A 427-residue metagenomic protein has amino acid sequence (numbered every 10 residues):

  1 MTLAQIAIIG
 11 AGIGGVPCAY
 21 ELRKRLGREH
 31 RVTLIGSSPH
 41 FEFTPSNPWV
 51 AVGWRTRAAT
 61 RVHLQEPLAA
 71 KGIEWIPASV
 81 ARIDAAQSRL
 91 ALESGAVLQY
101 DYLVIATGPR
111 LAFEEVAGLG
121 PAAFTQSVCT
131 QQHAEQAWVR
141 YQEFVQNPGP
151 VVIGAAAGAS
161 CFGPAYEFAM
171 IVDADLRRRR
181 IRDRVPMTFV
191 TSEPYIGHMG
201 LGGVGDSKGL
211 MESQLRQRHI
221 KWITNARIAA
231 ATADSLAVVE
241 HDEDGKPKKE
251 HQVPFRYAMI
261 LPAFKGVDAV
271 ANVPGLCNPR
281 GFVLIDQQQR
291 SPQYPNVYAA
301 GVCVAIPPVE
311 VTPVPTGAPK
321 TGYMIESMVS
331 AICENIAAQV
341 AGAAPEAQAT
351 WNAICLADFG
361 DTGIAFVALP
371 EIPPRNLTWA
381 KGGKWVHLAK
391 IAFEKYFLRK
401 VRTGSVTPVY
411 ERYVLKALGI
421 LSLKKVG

Functional and structural regions predicted by a protein language model:
M1-A7, G72-E167, I171-R180, K248 (+1 more regions): FAD-binding core/adjacent interface of flavoenzyme oxidoreductases
T2-E74, A157-L201, G427: Beta1-alpha1 glycine-rich phosphate/pyrophosphate-binding loop at the start of Rossmann-like nucleotide-binding domains
R31, A70-A86, L98, A174-F282 (+1 more regions): A Rossmann-like FAD-binding core segment of flavoenzymes
V32-L34, L103, V151, M187 (+1 more regions): Hydrophobic/aromatic residues located in beta-strands of well-ordered beta-sheets within soluble catalytic
A112, G120-N147, P254-Y257, L261-S327: FAD-site-proximal beta/loop scaffold in flavoenzymes
A174, G322-T350: Internal hydrophobic alpha-helix adjacent to the cofactor/substrate pocket in enzyme cavities
Q348-V367: Flavin (FAD/FMN) cofactor-binding core of flavoprotein oxidoreductases
F366-G427: C-terminal auxiliary extensions adjacent to catalytic cores
